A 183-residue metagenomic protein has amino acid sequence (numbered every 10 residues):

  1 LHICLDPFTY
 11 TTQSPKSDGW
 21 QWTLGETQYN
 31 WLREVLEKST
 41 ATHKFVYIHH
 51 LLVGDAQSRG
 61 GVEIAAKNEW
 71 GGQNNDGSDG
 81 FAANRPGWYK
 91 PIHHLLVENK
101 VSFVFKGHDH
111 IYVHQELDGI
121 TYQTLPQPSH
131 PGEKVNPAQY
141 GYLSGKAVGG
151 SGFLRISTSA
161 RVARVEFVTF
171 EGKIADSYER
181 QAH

Functional and structural regions predicted by a protein language model:
L1-V135, G145-K146, R155-H183: Metal-dependent phosphoester/phosphodiester hydrolase catalytic core
P137-Q139: Non-catalytic scaffold segments within catalytic domains of secreted glycoside hydrolases
Y142: Short, glycine/charged-rich beta-strand-loop motifs at protein surfaces that mediate ligand recognition and catalysis
